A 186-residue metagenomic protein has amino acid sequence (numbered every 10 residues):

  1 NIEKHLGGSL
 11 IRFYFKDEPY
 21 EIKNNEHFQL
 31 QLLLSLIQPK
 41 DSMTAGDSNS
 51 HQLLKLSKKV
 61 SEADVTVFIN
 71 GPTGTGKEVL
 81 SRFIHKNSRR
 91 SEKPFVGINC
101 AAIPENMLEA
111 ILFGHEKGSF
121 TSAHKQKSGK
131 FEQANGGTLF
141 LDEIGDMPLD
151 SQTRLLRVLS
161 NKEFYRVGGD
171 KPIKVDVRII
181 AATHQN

Functional and structural regions predicted by a protein language model:
N1-L34: Interdomain "pre-motor" coupling segment immediately N-terminal to P-loop NTPase/helicase cores
Q31-L54, N106: Dynamic helix-loop-helix/coil hinge segments at AAA+ ATPase domain boundaries and subdomain interfaces
K40, S50-L54, P72, I84 (+2 more regions): Non-catalytic interaction surface on structured domains
S42, K58-S122, E132-P148: Conserved post-Walker A coupling segment in P-loop NTPases
Q52, F83, I111, R154-R157 (+2 more regions): Alpha-helical transmission elements in cytosolic ATPase-linked domains
T66, P94, R154, D176-R178: Structural signature of beta-strand start/N-cap positions in the alpha/beta core of ABC transporter nucleotide-binding
R89, S119-F131, I144, P148-S151 (+1 more regions): Conserved Walker
G97, F140-L141, R157, V177-T183: Structural recognition of the conserved hydrophobic beta-strand(s) that form the central parallel beta-sheet of P-loop
